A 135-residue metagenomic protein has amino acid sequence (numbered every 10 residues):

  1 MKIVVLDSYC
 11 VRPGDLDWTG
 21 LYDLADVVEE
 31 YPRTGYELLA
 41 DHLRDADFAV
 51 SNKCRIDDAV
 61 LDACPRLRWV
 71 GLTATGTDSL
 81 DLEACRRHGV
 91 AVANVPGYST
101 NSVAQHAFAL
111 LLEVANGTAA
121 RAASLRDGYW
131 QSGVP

Functional and structural regions predicted by a protein language model:
M1-F48: N-terminal glycine-/charge-rich "phosphate-binding" loop or analogous flexible N-terminal tail
I3-V4, A49, G71, G133: Short, well-ordered beta-strand segments
D15, R33-A40, C54-D58, S79 (+1 more regions): Structural motif corresponding to alpha-helix initiation and N-cap regions
D47-D127: Phosphate/diphosphate ligand-binding glycine-rich loop within oxidoreductases
G128-P135: A short, basic/flexible loop-to-alpha-helix module at the beginning of a structural domain
